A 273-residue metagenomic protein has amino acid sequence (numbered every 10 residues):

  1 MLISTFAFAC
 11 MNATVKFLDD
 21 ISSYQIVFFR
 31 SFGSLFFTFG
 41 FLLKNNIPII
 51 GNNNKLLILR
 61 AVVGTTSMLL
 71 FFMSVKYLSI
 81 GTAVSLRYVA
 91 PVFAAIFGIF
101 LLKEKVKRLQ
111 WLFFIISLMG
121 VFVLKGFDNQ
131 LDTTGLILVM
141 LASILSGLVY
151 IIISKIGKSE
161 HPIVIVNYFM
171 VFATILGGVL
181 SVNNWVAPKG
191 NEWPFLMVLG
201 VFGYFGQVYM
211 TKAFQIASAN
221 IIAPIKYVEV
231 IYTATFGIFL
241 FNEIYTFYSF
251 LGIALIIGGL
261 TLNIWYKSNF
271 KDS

Functional and structural regions predicted by a protein language model:
M1, N52-V62, V106-L118, G135-M140 (+2 more regions): Cytoplasmic-side transmembrane-helix entry/capping segments in multi-pass membrane proteins
M1-F6, L35-L59, R108, K158 (+4 more regions): Membrane-interface interhelical linkers
M1-Y24, Q130-K155, S273: Glycine-/small-residue-enriched transmembrane alpha-helix faces in small-molecule transporters and effluxers
T5-A9, F39, A61, T65-L69 (+9 more regions): Hydrophobic/small/kink-forming positions within alpha-helical transmembrane segments of polytopic membrane proteins
A7-I21, L69-I80, L86-V89, V149-E160 (+2 more regions): Juxtamembrane C-cap of transmembrane helices in multi-pass membrane transport proteins
D20, F28, I50-N54, G126-I144 (+2 more regions): Juxtamembrane helix-entry segments on the extracytoplasmic side of multipass membrane proteins
Q25, F32, M73-L102, A219-F236: Specific alpha-helical transmembrane segments that line the substrate/conduction pathway and gating interfaces
I231-S273: C-terminal-most transmembrane helix of multi-pass membrane proteins
